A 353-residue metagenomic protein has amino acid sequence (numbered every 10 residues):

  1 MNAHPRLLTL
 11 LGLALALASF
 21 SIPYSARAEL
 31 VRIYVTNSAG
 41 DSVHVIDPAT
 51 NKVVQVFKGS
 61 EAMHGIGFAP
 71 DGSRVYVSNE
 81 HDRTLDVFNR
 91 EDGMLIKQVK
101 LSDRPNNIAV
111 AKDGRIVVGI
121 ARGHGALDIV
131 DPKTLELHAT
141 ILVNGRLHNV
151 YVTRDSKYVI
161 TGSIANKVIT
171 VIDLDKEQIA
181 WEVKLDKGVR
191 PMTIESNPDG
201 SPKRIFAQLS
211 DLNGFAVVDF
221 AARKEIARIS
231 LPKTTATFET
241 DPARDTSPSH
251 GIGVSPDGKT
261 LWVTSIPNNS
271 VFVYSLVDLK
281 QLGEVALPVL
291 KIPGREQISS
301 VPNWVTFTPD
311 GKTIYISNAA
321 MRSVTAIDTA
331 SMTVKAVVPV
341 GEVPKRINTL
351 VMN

Functional and structural regions predicted by a protein language model:
M1-P5: N-terminal secretory signal peptides that target proteins for export/translocation
L7-L8, G67: Intrinsic structural disorder/low-complexity segments
T9-S21: Bacterial N-terminal signal peptides
F20, Y24-N353: Predominantly soluble domains enriched in secretory-pathway, periplasmic, or organellar proteins
